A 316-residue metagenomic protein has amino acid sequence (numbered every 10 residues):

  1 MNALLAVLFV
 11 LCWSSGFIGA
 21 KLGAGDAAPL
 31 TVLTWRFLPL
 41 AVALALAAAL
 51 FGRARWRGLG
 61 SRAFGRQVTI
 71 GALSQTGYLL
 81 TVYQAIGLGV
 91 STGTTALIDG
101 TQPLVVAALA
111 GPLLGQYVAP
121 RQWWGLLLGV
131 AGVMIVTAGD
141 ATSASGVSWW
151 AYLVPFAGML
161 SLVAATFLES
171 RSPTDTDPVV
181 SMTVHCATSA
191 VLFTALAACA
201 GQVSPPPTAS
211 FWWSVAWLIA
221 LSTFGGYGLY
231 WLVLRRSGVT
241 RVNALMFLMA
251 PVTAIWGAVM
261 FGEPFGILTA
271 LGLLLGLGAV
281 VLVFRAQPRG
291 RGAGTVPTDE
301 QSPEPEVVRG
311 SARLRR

Functional and structural regions predicted by a protein language model:
M1-T34, L40-V42, A144-R171, V191-L192 (+1 more regions): Glycine-/small-residue-enriched transmembrane alpha-helix faces in small-molecule transporters and effluxers
C12, G16-F17, A45, A49-D99 (+2 more regions): Specific transmembrane alpha-helical segments of multi-pass solute transporters/efflux pumps, especially DMT/EamA
G25-G77, P103-A110, L160-L168, M182-G201 (+3 more regions): Transmembrane alpha-helices of multi-pass small-molecule transport proteins
T31-V42, S74, L79, Y83-Y117 (+1 more regions): Specific alpha-helical transmembrane segments that line the substrate/conduction pathway and gating interfaces
L33-W35, T94-T101, F167-V191, A220-V259: Helix-helix packing/entry segments at the starts of transmembrane helices
F37-L38, A138, F211-W213, F247-R316: C-terminal-most transmembrane helix of multi-pass membrane proteins
L44, L109, V118-D140, M159 (+6 more regions): Hydrophobic transmembrane alpha-helices of multi-pass small-molecule transport proteins
G58, A96-D99, G115-I135, S145-A151 (+4 more regions): Loop-to-transmembrane alpha-helix entry segments
